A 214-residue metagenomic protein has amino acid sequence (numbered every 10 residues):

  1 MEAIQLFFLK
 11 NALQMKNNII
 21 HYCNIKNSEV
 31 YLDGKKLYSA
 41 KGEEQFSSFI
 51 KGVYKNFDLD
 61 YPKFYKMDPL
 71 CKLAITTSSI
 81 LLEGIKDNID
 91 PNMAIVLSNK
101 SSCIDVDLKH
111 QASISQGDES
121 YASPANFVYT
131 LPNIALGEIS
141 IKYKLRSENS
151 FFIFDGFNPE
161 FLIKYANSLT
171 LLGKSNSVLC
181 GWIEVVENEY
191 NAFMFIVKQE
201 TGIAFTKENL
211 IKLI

Functional and structural regions predicted by a protein language model:
A3-I214: Conserved "HGTGT" condensation-loop signature of ketosynthase/thiolase-family condensing enzymes that catalyze
